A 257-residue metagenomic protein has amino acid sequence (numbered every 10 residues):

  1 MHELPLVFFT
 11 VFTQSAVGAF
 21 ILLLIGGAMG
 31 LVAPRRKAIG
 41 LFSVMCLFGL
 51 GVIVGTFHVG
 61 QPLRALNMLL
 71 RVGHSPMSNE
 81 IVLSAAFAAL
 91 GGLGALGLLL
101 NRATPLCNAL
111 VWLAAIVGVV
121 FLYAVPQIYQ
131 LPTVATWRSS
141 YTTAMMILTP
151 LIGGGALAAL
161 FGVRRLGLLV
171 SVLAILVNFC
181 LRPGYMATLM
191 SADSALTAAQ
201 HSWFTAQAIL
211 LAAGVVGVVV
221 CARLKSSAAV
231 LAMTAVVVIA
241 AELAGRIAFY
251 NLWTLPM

Functional and structural regions predicted by a protein language model:
M1-V17, L23, G51-V52: Terminal, non-catalytic protein-protein interaction segments that mediate quaternary/complex assembly
E3, T10-F12, L31, A38 (+4 more regions): Long, contiguous internal "core" modules enriched in hydrophobic/ aromatic residues
A19-A86, L90: Membrane helical hairpin/interfacial module
F20-L22, G55, L122, V218 (+2 more regions): Hydrophobic alpha-helical segments of integral membrane proteins
G55-V59, M186-A187, G245, N251: Membrane-interface helix-loop junctions at the exits of transmembrane helices
L231-A235, W253-P256: Composition- and surface-driven signal marking solvent-exposed, interaction-prone regions in large proteins
A240-M257: Juxtamembrane boundary at the C-terminal end of a transmembrane helix
